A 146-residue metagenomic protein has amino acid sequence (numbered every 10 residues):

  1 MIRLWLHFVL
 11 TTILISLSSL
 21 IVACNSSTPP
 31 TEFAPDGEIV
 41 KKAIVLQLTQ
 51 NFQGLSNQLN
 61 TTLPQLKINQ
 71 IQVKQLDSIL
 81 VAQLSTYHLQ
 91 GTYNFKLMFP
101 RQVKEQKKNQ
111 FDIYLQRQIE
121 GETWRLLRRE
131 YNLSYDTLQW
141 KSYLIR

Functional and structural regions predicted by a protein language model:
M1-I13: Bacterial N-terminal signal peptides that target proteins for export
L20-A23: C-terminal motif of bacterial Sec signal peptides marking the signal peptidase cleavage site
N25-T28: Bacterial signal peptide processing site
P30-F33, K41-L84: Post-signal-peptide N-terminal segment of Sec-exported extracytoplasmic proteins
A82-L97: A short hydrophobic beta-strand element
N94-L126: A short, surface-exposed beta-strand/turn
E120-R146: Low-complexity, intrinsically disordered terminal/linker segments enriched in charged and Gly/Pro repeats
